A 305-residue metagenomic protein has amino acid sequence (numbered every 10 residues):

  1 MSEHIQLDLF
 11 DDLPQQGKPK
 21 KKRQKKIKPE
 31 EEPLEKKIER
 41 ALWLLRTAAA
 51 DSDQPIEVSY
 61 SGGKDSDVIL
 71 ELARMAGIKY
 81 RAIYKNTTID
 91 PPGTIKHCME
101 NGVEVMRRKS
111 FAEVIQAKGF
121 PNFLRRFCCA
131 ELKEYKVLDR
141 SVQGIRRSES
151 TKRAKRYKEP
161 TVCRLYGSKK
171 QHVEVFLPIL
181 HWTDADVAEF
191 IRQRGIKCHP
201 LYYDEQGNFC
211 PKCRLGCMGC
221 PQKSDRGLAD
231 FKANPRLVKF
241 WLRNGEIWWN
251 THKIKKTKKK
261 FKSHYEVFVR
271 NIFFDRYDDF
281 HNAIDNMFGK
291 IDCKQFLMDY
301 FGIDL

Functional and structural regions predicted by a protein language model:
S2-R194, I303: ATP-dependent adenylation/nucleotidyltransferase module used to activate substrates
L7, P14-R23, H199, Y203-L305: ATP/NTP-dependent adenylation/nucleotidyl-transfer catalytic domains that generate, transfer, or process NMP-activated
